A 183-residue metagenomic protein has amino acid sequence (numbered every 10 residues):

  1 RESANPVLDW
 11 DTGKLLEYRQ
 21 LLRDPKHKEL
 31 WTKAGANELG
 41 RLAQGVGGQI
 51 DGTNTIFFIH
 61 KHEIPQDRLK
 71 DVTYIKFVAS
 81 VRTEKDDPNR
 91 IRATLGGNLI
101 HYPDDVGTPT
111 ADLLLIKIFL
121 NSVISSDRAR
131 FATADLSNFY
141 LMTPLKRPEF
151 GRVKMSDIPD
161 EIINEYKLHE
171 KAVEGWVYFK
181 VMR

Functional and structural regions predicted by a protein language model:
R1-R183: Long, low-complexity, charge-biased intrinsically disordered regions
